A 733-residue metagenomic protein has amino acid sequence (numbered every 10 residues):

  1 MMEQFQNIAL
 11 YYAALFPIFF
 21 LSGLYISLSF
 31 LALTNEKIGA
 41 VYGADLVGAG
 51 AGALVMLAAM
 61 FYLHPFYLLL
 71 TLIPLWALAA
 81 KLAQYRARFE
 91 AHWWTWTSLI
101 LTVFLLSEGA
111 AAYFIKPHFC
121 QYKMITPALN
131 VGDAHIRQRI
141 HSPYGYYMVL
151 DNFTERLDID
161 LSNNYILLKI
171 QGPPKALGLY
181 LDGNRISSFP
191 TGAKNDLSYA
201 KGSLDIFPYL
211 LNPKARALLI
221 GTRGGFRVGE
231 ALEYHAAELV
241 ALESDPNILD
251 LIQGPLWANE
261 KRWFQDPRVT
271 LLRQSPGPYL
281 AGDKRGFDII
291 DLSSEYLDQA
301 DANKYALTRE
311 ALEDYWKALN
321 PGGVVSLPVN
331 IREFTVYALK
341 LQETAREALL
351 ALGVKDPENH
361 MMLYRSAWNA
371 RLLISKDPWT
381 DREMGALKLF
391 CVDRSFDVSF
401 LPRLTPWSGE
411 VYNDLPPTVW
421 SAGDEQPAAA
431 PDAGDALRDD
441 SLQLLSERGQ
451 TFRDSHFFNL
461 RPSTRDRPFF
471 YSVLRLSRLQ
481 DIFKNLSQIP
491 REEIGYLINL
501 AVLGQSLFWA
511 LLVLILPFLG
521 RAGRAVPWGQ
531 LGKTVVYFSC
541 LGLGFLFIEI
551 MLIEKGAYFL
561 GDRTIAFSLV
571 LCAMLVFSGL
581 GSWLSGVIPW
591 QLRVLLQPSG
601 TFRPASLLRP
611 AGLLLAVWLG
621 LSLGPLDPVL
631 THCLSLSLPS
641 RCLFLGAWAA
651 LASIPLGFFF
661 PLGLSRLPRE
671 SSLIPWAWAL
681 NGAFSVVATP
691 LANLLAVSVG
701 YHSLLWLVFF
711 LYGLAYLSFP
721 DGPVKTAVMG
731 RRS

Functional and structural regions predicted by a protein language model:
M1-N163, L167-G183, S188-D205, Y209-S733: Alpha-helical transmembrane segments of multi-pass membrane proteins
